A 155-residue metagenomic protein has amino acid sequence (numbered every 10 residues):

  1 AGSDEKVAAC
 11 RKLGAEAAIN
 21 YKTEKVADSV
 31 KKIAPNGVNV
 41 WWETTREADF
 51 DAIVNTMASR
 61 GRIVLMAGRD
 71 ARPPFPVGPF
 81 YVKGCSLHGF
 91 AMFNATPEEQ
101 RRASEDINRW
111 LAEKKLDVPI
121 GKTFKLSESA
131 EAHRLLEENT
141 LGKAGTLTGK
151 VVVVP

Functional and structural regions predicted by a protein language model:
A1-D49: Adenosine-nucleotide cofactor-binding segment
A17-I19, W42, V64, H88 (+1 more regions): Hydrophobic/aromatic beta-strand patches that form the interior of the parallel beta-sheet core in alpha/beta enzyme
P35, A58, L141: Short conserved AdoMet
A48-P119, V154-P155: Glycine-rich phosphate-binding loop and adjacent beta-alpha segment of Rossmann(oid) nucleotide-cofactor-binding
K115-P119, A130-P155: C-terminal capping/lid region of NAD(P)-dependent oxidoreductase domains
T123-S129: A conserved short coil-to-beta-strand element within the FAD-binding core of flavoproteins
